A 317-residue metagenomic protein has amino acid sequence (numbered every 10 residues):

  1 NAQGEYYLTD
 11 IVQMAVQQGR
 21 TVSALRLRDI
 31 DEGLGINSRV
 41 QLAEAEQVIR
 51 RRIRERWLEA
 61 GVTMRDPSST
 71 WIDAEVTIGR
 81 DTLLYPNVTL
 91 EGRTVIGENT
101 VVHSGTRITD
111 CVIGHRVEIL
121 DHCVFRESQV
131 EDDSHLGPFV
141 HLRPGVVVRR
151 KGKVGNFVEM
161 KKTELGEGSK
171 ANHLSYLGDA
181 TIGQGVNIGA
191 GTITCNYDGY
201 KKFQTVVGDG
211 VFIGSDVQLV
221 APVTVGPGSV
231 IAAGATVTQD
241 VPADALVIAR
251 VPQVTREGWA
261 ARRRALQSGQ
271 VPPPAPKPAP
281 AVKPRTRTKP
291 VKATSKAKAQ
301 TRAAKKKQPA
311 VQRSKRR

Functional and structural regions predicted by a protein language model:
N1-R51: Catalytic-core segments of class I nucleotidyltransferases/pyrophosphorylases that form NMP-activated intermediates
E46-E75, L266, P272: Long, charged amphipathic helices and adjacent flexible linkers at domain junctions
V48-I49, G114, G166, R262: Residue-level signal for well-ordered alpha-helical positions
R50-R51, N87, N99, R262-A265: Short, solvent-exposed amphipathic alpha-helical segments in soluble enzyme and RNA/protein-processing domains
T63-A249, Q253-T255: Structural signal for interior beta-strand "rungs" in well-ordered beta-sheet cores of soluble enzyme domains
Q253, A260-A261: Glycine/aspartate-rich loop-and-adjacent alpha/beta segment that forms the canonical ThDP
R264-V282: Intrinsically disordered, low-complexity mixed-charge segments
K283-R317: Long, low-complexity, intrinsically disordered segments
